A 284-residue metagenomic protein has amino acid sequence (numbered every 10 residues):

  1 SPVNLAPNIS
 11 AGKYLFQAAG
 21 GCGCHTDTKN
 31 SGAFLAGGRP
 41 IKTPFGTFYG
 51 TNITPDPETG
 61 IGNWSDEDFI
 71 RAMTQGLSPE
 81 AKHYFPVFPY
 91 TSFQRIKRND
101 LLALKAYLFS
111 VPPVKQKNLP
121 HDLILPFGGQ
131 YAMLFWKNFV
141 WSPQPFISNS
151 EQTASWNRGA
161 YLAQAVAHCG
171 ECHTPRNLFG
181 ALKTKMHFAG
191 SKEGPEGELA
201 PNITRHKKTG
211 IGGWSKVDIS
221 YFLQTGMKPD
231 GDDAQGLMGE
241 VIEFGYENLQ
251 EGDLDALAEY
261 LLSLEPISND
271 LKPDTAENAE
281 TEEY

Functional and structural regions predicted by a protein language model:
S1-Q17, F135-Q164, E277-Y284: Electrostatic cytochrome c docking/interface patches
P2-V3, S10-K13, T26, A33-T59 (+4 more regions): Sequence context of c-type cytochrome heme-c attachment sites
G12, A19-T28, F69, L104 (+5 more regions): The canonical Cys-X-X-Cys-His
A33-P40, A181-F188, K272: Short cysteine/histidine-rich zinc-coordinating motifs and their immediately flanking basic loops
P40-I70, T91-N99, H187-P229, I242-L254: Electron-transfer interface patches adjacent to heme c in soluble/periplasmic c-type cytochromes and di-/multiheme
N63-D68, S78-P86, P175-L182, G213-D218 (+3 more regions): Extended intrinsically disordered, low-complexity coil regions enriched in Ser, Thr, Gly, Ala and often Pro
E67, R71-L162, R176-N177, L261-K272: Hydrophobic, ordered structural segments
P201, G236-E283: A cross-kingdom marker for long, charged
